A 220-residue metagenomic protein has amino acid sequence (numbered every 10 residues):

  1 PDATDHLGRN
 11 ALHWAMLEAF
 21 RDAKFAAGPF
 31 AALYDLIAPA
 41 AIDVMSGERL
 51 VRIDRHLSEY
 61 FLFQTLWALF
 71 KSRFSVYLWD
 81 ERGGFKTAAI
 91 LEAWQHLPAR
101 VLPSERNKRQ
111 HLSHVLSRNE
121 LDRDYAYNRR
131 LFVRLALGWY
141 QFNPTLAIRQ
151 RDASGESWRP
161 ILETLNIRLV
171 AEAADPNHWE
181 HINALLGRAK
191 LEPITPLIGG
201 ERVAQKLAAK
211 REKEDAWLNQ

Functional and structural regions predicted by a protein language model:
A11-A15: Ankyrin-repeat helix-start
A26-I37: Alpha-helical repeat scaffolds
E48-L102, R202-N219: Positively charged, polyanion-binding regions of nucleic-acid-associated proteins
R52, N107-P160: Charged low-complexity interaction tracts in eukaryotic proteins
V170-Q220: Exposed, interaction-prone assembly regions rather than primary DNA-binding/catalytic cores
